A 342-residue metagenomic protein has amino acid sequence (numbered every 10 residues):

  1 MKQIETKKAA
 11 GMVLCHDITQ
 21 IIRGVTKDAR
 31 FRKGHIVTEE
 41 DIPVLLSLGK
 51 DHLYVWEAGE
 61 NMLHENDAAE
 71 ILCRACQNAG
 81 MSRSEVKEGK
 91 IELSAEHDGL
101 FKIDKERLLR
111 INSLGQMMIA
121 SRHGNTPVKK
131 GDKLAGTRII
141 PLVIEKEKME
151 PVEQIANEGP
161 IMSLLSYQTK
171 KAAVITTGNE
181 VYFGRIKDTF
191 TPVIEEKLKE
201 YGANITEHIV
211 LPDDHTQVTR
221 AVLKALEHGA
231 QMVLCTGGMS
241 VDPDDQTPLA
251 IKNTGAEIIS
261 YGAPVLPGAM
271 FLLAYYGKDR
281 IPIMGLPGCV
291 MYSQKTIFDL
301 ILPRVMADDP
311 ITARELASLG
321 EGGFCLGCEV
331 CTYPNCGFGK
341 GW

Functional and structural regions predicted by a protein language model:
M1-E88: Short, low-complexity N-terminal leaders and the immediately following helix N-cap/first helix
K7-G11, A29, R83-V86, T126-V128 (+4 more regions): Solvent-exposed alpha-helices and their adjacent loops that cap or buttress functional pockets in soluble metabolic
A29, E85, L100-I119, T126-K129 (+1 more regions): C-terminal terminal segments
R32, T38, H123, P127-K130 (+1 more regions): Residue-level recognition of short, solvent-exposed, well-ordered loop/turn junctions that link secondary-structure
V55-W56, M81-V86, I144-K146, N204-H208 (+1 more regions): Flexible, glycine/charged-enriched surface loops at secondary-structure junctions
G59-Y167: Extended, charged alpha/beta regions that create polyanion-binding interfaces
E158-D213, Q217: Glycine-rich phosphate/diphosphate-binding loop of Rossmann-like nucleotide-binding domains
N179, T206-G339: Short glycine/threonine-rich loop/turn motifs
